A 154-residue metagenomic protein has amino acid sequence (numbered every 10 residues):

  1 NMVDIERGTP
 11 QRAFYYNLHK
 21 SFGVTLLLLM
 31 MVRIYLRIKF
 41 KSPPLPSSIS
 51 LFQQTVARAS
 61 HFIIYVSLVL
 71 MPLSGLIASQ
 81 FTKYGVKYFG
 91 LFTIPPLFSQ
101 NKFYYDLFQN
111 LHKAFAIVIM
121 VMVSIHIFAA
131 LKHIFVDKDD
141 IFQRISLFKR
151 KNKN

Functional and structural regions predicted by a protein language model:
N1-N154: Membrane-embedded alpha-helical bundles that constitute the cytochrome b-like, heme-associated redox core of multi-pass
